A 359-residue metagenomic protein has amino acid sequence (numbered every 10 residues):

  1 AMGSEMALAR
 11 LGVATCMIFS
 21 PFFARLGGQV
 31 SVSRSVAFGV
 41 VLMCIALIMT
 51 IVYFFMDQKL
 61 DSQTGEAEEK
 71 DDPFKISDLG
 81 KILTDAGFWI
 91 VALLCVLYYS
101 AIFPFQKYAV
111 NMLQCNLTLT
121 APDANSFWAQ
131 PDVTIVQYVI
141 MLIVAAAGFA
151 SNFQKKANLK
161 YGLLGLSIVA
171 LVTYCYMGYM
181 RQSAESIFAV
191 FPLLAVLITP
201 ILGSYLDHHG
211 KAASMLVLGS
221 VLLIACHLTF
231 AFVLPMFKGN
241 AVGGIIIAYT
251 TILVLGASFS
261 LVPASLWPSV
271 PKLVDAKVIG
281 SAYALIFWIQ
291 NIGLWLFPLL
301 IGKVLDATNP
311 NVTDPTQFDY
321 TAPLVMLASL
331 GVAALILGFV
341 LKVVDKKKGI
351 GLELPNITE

Functional and structural regions predicted by a protein language model:
A1-A24, F287-P298: Glycine-rich segments within core transmembrane alpha-helices of 12-TM secondary carriers
F19-G28, L113-Q114, Y205-D207, I301-P310: Interfacial helix-cap and linker-helix signal at transmembrane-aqueous boundaries of multi-pass secondary transporters
R34-Y53, T321-V340: Symmetry-related core transmembrane helices of the 12-TM Major Facilitator Superfamily/SLC fold
F38, F54-D78, K348-T358: Flexible cytoplasmic inter-helical loops of multi-pass small-molecule transporters
A86-G148, A170-A195, P263, F297-P298: Extracytoplasmic gate region of multi-pass secondary transporters
G148-K155, I198-K211, L305: Helix-to-loop junctions at the C-terminal end of transmembrane segments in multipass secondary transporters
L163-G178, S183, A189-L194, A212-L266: C-terminal transmembrane helical hairpin of 12-TM major facilitator-type secondary transporters
A276-P310: A late C-terminal transmembrane helix in Major Facilitator Superfamily
